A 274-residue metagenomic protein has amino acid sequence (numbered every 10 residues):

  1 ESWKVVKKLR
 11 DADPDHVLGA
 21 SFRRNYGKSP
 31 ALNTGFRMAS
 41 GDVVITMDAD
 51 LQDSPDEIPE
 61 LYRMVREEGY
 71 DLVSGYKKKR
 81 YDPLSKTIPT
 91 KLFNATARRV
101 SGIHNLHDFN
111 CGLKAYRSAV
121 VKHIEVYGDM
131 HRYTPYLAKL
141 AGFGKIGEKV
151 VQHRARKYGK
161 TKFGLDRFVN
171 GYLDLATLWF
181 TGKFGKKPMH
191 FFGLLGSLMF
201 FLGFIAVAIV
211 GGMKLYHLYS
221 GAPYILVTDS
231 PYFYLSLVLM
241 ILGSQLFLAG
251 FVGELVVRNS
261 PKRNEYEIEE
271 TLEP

Functional and structural regions predicted by a protein language model:
E1-L9: Acidic helix N-cap motif at the loop->helix transition within catalytic regions of sugar-transfer enzymes
K8-L9, H16-R24, K28-M38, V43 (+2 more regions): Acceptor/aglycone-binding surface of glycosyltransferases and processive sugar-polymer synthases
P14, G69, V100-S101, F180 (+2 more regions): Secondary-structure transition/hinge residues
D15, G19-S21, L215, A222: Short hydrophobic interaction/assembly module
D50-Q52: A short, conserved beta-strand element in the Rossmann-like catalytic core that flanks the donor/metal-binding loop
Y136-P274: Hydrophobic helical membrane-anchoring modules
